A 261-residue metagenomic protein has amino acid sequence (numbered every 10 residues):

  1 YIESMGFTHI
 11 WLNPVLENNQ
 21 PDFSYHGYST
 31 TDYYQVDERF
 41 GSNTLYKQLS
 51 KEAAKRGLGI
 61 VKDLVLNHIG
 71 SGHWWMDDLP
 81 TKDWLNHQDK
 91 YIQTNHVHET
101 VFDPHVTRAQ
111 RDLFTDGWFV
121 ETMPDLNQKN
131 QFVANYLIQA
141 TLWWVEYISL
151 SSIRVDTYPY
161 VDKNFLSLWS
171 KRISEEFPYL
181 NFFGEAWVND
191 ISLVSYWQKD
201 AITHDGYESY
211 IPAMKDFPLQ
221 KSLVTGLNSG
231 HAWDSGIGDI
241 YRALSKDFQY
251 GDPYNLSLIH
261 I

Functional and structural regions predicted by a protein language model:
Y1-G59, W74: N-terminal structural segment of carbohydrate-active enzymes
I10-L12, I60-K62, I153, F182-G184: Hydrophobic faces of well-ordered beta-strands that scaffold small-molecule active sites in alpha/beta enzyme cores
P21-D32, L66-R108, W197-G206: Aromatic- and acidic-residue-enriched segments that line the glycan-binding/catalytic groove of carbohydrate-active
S29-S42, V120-A134, S151-Y160, L227 (+1 more regions): The substrate-binding groove and active-site-proximal loops of carbohydrate-active enzymes, especially glycoside
S42-L49, V61, V133, L137-T141 (+2 more regions): Stable alpha-helical elements in mature extracytoplasmic
S50, A54, H68, H73-M76 (+4 more regions): Active-site-proximal helices and loops of the catalytic beta/alpha 8
K82-N95, P104-W143, Y147-I148, Y158: Active-site-adjacent "subsite" loops/lids of carbohydrate-active enzymes
I259-I261: Conserved small/polar residues in nucleotide/adenosyl-binding loops
